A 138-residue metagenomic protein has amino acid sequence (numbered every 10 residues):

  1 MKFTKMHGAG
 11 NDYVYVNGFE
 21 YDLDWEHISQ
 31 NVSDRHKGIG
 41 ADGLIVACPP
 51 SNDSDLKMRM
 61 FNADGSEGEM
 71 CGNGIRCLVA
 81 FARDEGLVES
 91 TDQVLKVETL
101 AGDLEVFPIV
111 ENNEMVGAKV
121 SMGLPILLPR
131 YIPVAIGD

Functional and structural regions predicted by a protein language model:
M1-E114: A glycine-rich beta-to-alpha transition motif near the start of alpha/beta enzyme domains, typified by
A101, G117-P125: Membrane helix-loop-helix hairpins that form the core translocation module of multi-pass transporters
I126-R130: Short, charged/polar, Gly/Pro-enriched secondary-structure boundary elements
Y131-D138: Short, intrinsically disordered, charge-balanced linker/junction segments flanking boundaries in proteins
